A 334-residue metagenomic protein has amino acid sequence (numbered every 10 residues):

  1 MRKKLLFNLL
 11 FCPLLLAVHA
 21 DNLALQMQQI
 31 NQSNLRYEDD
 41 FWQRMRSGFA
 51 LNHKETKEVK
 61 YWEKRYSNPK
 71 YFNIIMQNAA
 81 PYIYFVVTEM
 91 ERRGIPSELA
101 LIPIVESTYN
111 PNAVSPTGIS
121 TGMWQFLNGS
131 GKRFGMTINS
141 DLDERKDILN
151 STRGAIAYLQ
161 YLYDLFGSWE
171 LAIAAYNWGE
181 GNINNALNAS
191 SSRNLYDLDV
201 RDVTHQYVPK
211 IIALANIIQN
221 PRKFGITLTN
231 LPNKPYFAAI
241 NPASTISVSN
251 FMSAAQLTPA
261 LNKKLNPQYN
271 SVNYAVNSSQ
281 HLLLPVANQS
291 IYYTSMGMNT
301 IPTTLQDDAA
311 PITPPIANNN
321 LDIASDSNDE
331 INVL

Functional and structural regions predicted by a protein language model:
L5, A17-G94: An acidic, Gly/Ser/Thr/Pro-rich helix-cap/linker signature
N8-L15: Bacterial N-terminal signal peptides
P69-M76, V86-T88, P111-T117, T121 (+5 more regions): Second-shell loop/turn segments in exported
I95-N112, A172-G179, N262-L265: Short, functionally critical alpha-helical segments immediately adjacent to catalytic or ligand/cofactor-binding
T108-T117, R133, L162-L165, E180-R193: Secretory-pathway/luminal and periplasmic proteins that interact with or process carbohydrate-rich
G118-N139, T152-A155, L159, I183-A186: Substrate-binding/active-site groove segments that recognize and process beta-1,4-linked N-acetyl-hexosamine
T229-P259, P314-L334: Primarily a LysM-type cell-wall glycan-binding module
K263-P302: Extracellular LysM carbohydrate-binding repeats and other cell-envelope/extracellular binding modules
